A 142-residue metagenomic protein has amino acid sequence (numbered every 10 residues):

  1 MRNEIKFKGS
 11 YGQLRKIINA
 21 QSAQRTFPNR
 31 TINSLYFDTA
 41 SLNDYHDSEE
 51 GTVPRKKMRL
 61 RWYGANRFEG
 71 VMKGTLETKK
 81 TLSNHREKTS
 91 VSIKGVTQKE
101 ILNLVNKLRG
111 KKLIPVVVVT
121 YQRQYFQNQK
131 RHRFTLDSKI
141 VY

Functional and structural regions predicted by a protein language model:
M1-Y142: Phosphate-end processing signature that detects enzymes handling 5′-triphosphorylated RNA and polyphosphate
